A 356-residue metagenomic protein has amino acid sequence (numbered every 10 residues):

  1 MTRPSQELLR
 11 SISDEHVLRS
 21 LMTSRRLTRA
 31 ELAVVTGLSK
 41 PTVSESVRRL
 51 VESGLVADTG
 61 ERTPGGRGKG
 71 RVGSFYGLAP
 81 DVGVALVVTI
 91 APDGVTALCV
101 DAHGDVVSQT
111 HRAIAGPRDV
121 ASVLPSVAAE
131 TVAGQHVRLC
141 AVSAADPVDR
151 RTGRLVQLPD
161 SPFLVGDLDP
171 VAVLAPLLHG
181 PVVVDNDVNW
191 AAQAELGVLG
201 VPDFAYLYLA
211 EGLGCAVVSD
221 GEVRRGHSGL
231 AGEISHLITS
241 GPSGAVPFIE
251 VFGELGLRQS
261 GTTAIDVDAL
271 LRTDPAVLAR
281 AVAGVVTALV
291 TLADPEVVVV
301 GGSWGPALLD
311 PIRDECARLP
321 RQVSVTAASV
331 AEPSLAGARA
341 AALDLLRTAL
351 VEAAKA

Functional and structural regions predicted by a protein language model:
M1-G60, G65-Q109, D119, H136 (+2 more regions): ATP-binding/phosphotransfer module of carbohydrate and carboxylate kinases, centering on a glycine-rich
F75, A85-T89, L139-A141, F204-Y208 (+1 more regions): Short glycine-aspartate micro-motif
D93-V95, P147-D149, L213-G214: Short, acidic Gly/Pro/Ser/Thr-rich loop/turn segments
D101, R150, V218: Short, acidic, Ser/Thr-enriched surface-loop or helix-capping motifs
V106-D203, S243, L309-L319: Glycine-rich phosphate-binding loop and adjoining helix at the ATP-binding site of ATP-dependent phosphoryl-transfer
Q109-H111, S161-P275: Glycine/GP-enriched mid-protein hinge/lid loop-to-helix segment characteristic of carbohydrate kinases
A144, L209-E211, V297, G302-S303: Short secondary-structure boundary segments
